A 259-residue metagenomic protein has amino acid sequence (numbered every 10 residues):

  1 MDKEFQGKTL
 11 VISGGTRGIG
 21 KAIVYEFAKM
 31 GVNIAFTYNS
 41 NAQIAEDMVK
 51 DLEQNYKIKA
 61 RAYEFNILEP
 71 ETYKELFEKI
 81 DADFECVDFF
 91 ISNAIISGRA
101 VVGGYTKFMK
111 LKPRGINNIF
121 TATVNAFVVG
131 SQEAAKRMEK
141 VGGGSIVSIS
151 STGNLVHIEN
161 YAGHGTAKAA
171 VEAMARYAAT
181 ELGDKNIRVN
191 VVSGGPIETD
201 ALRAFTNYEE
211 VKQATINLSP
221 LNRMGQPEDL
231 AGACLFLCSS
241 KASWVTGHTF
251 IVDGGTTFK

Functional and structural regions predicted by a protein language model:
T9, T16-G18: Conserved glycine-rich cofactor-binding loop
K74, I95-N117, K136, K140 (+2 more regions): Conserved mid-core segment of classical short-chain dehydrogenase/reductases
D88, M109-V129, G143, V147 (+2 more regions): Catalytic Tyr-X3-Lys loop
S131, A167, A175: Active-site helix of classical SDR
K136, T180-D184, S243: Alpha-helical segment proximal to the catalytic Tyr-Lys
G143, G183, R188, V245-G247: Short, small/polar-rich loop/turn modules that mediate ligand/substrate recognition or access, typified
S151: Residue(s) in the substrate-gating loop at a strand-loop-helix junction that position the organic substrate next
V156, C234-L235, T246-K259: Short C-terminal tail/terminal secondary-structure segment of NAD(P)H-dependent dehydrogenase/reductase domains
